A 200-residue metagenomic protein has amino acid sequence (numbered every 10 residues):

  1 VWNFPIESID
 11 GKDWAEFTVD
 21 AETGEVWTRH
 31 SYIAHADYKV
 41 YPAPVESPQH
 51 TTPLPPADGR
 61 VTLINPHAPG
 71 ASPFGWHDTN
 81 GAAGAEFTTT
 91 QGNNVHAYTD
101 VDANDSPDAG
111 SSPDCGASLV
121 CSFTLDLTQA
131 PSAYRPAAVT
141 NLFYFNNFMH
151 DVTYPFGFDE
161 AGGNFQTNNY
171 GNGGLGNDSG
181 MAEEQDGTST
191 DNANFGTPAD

Functional and structural regions predicted by a protein language model:
V1, I6-W14, E25-D200: Extracellular zinc-dependent metalloprotease catalytic-domain scaffold
F17-T18: A residue-level detector for well-ordered beta-strand positions
A21-E22: Short, ordered coil/turn segments that flank beta-strands lining enzyme active or ligand-binding pockets
